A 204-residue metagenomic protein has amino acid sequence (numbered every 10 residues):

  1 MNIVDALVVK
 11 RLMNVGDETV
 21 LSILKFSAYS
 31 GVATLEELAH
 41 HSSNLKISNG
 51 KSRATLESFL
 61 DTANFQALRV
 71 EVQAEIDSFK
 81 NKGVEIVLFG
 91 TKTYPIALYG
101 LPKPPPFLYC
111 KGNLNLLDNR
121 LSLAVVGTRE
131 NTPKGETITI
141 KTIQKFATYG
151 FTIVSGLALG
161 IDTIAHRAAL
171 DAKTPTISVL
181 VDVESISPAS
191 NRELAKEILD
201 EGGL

Functional and structural regions predicted by a protein language model:
M1-I3, I86-L204: Glycine-biased, small-residue-rich flexible motifs in mid-sequence functional cores and linkers
M1-T91: Short, small/acidic-rich helices and loops at N termini and domain boundaries of DNA replication/processing enzymes
